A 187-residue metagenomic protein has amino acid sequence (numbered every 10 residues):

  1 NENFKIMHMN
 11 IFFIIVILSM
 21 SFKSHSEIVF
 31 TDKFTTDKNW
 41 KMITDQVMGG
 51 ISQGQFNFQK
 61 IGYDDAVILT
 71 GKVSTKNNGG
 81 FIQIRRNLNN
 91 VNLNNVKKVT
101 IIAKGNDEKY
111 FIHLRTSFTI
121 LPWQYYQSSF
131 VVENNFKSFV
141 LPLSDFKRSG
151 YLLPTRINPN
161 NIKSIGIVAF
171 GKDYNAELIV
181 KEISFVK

Functional and structural regions predicted by a protein language model:
N1-H8: Short, Lys/Arg-enriched N-terminal segments with co-localized hydrophobic residues within the first ~10-30 amino acids
I11-M20: Sec-dependent N-terminal signal peptides
F22-K187: Beta-rich carbohydrate-recognition modules and glycan-binding surfaces
